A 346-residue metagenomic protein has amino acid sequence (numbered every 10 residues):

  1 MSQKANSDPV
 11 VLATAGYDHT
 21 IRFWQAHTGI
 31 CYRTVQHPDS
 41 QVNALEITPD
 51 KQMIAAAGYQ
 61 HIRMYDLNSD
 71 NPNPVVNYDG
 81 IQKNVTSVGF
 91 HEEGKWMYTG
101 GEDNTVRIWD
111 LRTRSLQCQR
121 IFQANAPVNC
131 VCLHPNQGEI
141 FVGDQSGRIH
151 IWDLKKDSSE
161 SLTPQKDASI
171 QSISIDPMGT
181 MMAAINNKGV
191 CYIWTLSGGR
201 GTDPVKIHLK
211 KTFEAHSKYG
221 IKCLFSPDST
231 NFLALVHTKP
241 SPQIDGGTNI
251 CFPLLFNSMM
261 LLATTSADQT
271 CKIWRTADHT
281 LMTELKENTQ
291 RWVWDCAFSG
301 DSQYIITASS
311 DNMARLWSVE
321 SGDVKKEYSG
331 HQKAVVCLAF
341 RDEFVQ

Functional and structural regions predicted by a protein language model:
S2-P9, L45-K51, G89-G94, C132-Q137 (+5 more regions): Loop/turn segments within WD40 beta-propeller blades
D8, C31, Q41, D50 (+18 more regions): WD40/WD-repeat beta-propeller blade-loop signature
L12, I54, M97, I140 (+4 more regions): Hydrophobic beta-strand positions that form the internal "hydrophobic ladder" of WD40/Gbeta-like beta-propeller blades
A15-D18, A57-Y59, G100-D103, G143-S146 (+4 more regions): Conserved strand-to-loop turn within each blade of WD40 beta-propeller repeats
I21-W24, I62-L67, V106-D110, I149-D153 (+3 more regions): WD40-repeat beta-propellers
A26-H27, L67-D70, L111-R114, L154-D157 (+3 more regions): Short loop/turn segments that connect beta-strands within beta-propeller blades
I30-V35, N73-Y78, S115-I121, S158-T163 (+3 more regions): A short beta-strand motif characteristic of beta-propeller blades
Q36-V42, Y78-V85, F122-V128, P164-I170 (+4 more regions): WD40/WD-repeat beta-propeller blade N-cap
